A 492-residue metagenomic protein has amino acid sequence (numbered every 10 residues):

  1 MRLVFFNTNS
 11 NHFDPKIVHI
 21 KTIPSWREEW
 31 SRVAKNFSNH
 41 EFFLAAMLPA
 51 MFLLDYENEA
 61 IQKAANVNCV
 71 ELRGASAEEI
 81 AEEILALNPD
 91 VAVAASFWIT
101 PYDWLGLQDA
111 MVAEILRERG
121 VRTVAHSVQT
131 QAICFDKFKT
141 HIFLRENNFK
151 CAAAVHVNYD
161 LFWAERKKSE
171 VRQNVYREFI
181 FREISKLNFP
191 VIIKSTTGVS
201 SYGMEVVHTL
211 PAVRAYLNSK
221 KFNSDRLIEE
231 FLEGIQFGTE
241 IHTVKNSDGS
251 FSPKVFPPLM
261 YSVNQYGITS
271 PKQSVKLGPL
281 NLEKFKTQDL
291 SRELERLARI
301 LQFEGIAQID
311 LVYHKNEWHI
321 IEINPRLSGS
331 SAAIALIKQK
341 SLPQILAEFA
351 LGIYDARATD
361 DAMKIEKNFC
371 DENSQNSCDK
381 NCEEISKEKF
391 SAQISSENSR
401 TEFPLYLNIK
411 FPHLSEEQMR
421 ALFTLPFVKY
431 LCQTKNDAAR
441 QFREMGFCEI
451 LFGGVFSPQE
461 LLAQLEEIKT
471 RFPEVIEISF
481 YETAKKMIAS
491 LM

Functional and structural regions predicted by a protein language model:
M1-T123, W163-R166, N368, E372 (+6 more regions): ATP-binding N-terminal substructure of ATP-dependent carboxylate-amine bond-forming enzymes
V67-S76, V155-H156, R172-V175, E205-H208: Short acidic-hydrophobic, aromatic-tinged amphipathic segments that line or gate anion-handling sites
A113, R117-G203: A conserved helix-loop-beta module that forms one wall/lid of the active-site cleft in ATP-utilizing catalytic domains
C151, Q173-V175, K186, P190-I193 (+3 more regions): Conserved ATP-binding module of the ATP-grasp superfamily
A153-E165, P190-Y216, Q236-G238, V263-L282 (+1 more regions): Glycine-rich phosphate-binding loop of ATP-grasp-fold ATP-dependent ligases
E229-L301, N324-A350: ATP-dependent carboxylate/phosphate-activation module, predominantly the ATP-grasp catalytic core and closely related
A298-A332, K387, A392-R400, K410-P412: Conserved metal-phosphate-binding beta-hairpin within the catalytic cores of diverse ATP-dependent phosphoryl-transfer
A347-D371, C378-D379, E383-M492: Peripheral (often C-terminal) accessory segments that flank ATP-dependent C-N-forming ligase machineries
